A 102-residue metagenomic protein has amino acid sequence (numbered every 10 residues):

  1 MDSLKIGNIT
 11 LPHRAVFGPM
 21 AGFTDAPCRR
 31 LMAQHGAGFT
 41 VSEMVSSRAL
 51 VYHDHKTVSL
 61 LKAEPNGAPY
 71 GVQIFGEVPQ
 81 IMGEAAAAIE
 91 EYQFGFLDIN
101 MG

Functional and structural regions predicted by a protein language model:
D2-K5, M20-G95: Glycine-rich, positively charged N-terminal anion/phosphate-binding segment
T10-A15, A68-G71: Short beta-strand/loop segments at the ligand-binding rim of alpha/beta enzyme cores
